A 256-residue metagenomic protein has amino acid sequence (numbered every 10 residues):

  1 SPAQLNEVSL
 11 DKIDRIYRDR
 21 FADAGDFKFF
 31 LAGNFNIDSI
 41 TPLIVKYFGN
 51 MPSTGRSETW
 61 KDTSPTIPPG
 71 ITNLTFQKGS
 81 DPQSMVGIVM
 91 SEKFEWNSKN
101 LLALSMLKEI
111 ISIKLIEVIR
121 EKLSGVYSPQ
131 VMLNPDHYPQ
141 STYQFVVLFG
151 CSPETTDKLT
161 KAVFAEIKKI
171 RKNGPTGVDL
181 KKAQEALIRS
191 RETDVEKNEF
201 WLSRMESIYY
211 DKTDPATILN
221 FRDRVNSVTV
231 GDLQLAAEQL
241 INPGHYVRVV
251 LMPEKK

Functional and structural regions predicted by a protein language model:
S1-R56, L123, S128-K256: Charge-rich, well-structured scaffold segments of protease-associated domains
R56-K114: His/Glu-based metal-binding/catalytic segments typifying zinc-dependent metallopeptidases
